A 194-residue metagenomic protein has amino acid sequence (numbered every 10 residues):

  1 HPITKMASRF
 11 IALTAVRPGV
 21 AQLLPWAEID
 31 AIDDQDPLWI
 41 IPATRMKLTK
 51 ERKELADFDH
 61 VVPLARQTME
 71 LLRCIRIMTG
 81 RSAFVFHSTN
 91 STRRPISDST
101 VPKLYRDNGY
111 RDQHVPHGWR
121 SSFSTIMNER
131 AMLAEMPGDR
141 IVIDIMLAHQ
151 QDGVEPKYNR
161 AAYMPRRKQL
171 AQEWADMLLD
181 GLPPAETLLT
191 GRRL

Functional and structural regions predicted by a protein language model:
H1-K5, T14, C74-S91, D98-I141 (+4 more regions): Short, basic (Lys/Arg/His-rich) helix/loop patches that form interaction surfaces in the mid-to-C-terminal regions
P2-R9, P18, D36, R45-K47 (+2 more regions): Membrane-topology and secretion signals of cell-surface/extracellular proteins
I11-D36, P137-I141: Short, charged phosphate-coordinating catalytic segments
A12-T14, P25-W26, D33, P42-R45 (+5 more regions): Active-site proximal loops enriched in glycine and acidic residues that flank catalytic Cys/His/Asp and coordinate
A21, L64, S124-M127, I143 (+1 more regions): Hydrophobic, well-ordered secondary-structure elements that form the walls of internal hydrophobic environments
L23-C74: Conserved tyrosine-mediated DNA breakage-rejoining catalytic core shared by Y-recombinases
A43-L48, M69, L147-P184: Catalytic-site neighborhood detector that most strongly recognizes the C-terminal catalytic loop/helix of tyrosine
P183-L194: Short, flexible loop/turn segments with low-complexity composition
